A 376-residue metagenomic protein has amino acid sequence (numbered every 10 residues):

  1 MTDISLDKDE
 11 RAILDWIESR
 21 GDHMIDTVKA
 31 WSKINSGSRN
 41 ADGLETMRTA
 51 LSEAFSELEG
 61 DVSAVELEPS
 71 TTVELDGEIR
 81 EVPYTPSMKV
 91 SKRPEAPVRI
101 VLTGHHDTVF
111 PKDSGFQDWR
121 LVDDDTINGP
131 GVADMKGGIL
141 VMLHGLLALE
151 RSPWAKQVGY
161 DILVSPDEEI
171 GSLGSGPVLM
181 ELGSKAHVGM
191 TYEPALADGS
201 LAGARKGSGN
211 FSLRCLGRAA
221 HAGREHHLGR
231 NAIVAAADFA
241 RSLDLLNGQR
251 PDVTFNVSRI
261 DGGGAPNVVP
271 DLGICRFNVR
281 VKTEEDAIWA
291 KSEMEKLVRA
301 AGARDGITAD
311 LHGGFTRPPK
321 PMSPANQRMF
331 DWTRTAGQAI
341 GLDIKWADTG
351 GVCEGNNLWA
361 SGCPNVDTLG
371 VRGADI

Functional and structural regions predicted by a protein language model:
M1-A12, W16, S36, E53-E57 (+4 more regions): Metal-dependent amide/peptide-bond hydrolase catalytic core, centered on the "pita-bread" metallohydrolase fold
D3-P130, R151: Acidic/His- and Gly-rich active-site-bordering loop/insert found across diverse amide/peptide-bond hydrolases
K29, E45-R48, S52, L140-L143 (+7 more regions): Predominant activation on well-ordered alpha-helical scaffold segments within soluble catalytic domains
T85, A96-I100, D123-D124, K156-Y160 (+3 more regions): Short coil/turn connectors at secondary-structure junctions
V101, D161-L163, D310: A structural signal for isolated positions on well-ordered beta-strands in alpha/beta enzyme cores
L102-G104, V164-S165, M190-E193, R214-L216 (+1 more regions): Short beta-strand segments
D125-L140, H221: Glycine/serine-rich anion-binding loops at beta->alpha junctions that coordinate negatively charged ligand groups
M135-S208, G248: Acidic/histidine-rich catalytic neighborhood of metal-dependent amide-processing enzymes
